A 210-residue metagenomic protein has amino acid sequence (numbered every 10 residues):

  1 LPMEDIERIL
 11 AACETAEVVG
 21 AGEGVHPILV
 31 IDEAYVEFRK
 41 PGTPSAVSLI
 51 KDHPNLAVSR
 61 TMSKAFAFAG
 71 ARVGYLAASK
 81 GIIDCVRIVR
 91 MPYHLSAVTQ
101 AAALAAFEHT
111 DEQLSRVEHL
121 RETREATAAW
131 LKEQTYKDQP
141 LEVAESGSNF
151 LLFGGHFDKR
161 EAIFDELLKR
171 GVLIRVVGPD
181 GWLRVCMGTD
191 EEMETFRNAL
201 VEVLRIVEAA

Functional and structural regions predicted by a protein language model:
L1-L29, E33-F68: Active-site pre-lysine segment of PLP-dependent enzymes
I31, V117, R124, G171 (+1 more regions): Short amphipathic alpha-helical/adjacent loop interface patches that line ligand and macromolecule-binding sites
N55-E133, E142-V143: PLP-dependent aminotransferase class I/II
A71, G147-N149, G181-L183: Short amphipathic alpha-helical segments
R121, E125, E133-R170, M187: Conserved PLP-binding catalytic core of the aspartate aminotransferase-like
A162-R170, R175-A210: PLP-dependent enzyme catalytic core of the Aspartate aminotransferase-like
